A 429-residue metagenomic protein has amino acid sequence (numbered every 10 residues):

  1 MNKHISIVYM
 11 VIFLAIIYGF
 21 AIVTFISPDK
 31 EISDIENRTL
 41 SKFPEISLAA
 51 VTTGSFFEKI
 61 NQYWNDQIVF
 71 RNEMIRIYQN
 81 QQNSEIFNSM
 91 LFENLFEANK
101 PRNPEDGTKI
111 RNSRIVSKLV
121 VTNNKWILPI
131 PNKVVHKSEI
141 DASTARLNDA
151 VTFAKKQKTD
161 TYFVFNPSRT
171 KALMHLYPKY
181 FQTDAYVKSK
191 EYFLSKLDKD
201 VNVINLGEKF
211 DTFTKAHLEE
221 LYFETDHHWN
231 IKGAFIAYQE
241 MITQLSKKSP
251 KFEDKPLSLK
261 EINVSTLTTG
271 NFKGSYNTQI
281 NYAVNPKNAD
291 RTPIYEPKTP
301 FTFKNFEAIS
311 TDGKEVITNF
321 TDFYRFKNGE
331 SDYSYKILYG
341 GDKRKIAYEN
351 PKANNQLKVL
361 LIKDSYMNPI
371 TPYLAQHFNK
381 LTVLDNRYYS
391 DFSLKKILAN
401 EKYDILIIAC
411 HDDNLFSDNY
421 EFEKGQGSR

Functional and structural regions predicted by a protein language model:
M1-R429: Extracellular glycan-modifying ectodomains
